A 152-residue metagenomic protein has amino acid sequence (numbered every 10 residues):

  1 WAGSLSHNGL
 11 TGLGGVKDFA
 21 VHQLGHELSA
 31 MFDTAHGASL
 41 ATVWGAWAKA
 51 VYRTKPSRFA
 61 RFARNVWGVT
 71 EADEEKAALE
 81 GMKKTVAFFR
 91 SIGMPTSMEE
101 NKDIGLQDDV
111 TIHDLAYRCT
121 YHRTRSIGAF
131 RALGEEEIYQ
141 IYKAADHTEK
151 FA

Functional and structural regions predicted by a protein language model:
W1-K84: Active-site segments that bind and position negatively charged phosphate/pyrophosphate groups
F59, V66-A152: C-terminal charged capping/lid subdomain of soluble metabolic enzymes
